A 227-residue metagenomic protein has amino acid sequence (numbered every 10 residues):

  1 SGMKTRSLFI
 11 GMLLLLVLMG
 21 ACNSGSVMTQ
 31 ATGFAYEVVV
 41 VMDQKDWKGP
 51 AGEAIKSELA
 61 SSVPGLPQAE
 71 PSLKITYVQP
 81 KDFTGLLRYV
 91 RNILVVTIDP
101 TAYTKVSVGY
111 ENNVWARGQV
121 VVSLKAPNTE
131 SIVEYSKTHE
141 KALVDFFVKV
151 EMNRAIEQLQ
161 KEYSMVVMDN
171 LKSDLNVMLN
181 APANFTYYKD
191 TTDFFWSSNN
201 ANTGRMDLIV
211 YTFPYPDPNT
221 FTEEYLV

Functional and structural regions predicted by a protein language model:
S1-A31: Bacterial Sec-dependent N-terminal signal peptides
C22-V227: N-terminal targeting sequences that direct proteins away from the cytosol to non-cytosolic compartments
